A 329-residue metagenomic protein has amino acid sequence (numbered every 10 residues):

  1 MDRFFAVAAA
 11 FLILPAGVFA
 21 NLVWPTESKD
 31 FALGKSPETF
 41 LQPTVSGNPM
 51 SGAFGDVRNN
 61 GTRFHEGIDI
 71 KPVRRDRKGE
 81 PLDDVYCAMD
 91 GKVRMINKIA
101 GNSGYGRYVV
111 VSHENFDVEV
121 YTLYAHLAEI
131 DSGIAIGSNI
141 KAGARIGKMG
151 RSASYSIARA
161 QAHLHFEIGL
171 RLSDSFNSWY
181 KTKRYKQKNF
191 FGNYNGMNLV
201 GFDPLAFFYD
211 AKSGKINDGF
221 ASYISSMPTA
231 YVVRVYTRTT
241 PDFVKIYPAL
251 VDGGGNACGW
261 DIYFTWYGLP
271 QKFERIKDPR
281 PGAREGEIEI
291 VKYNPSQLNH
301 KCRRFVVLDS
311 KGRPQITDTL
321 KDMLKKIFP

Functional and structural regions predicted by a protein language model:
D2-A10: Sec-dependent signal peptide recognition, specifically the positively charged N-region followed immediately by
I13-G17: N-terminal signal peptide c-region/cleavage motif recognized by signal peptidases
F19-R107, N189-P329: Surface-exposed, glycine-biased beta-strand/turn segments
K71, A125-L127, M149: Short His-Asn-centered micro-motif
R75, I96-I99, E129, G150-S154: Short beta-turn/strand-loop junction motif enriched in small, turn-promoting residues
E80-L82, A88-D131, R159, H163-H165: Zn2+-dependent peptidoglycan hydrolase active-site motif and core
A88, I134, N139-I140: Short, well-ordered loop/turn sites that connect or cap secondary structure elements
V109-V111, S138-K215: Conserved, short, structured surface segments that act as functional micro-motifs
